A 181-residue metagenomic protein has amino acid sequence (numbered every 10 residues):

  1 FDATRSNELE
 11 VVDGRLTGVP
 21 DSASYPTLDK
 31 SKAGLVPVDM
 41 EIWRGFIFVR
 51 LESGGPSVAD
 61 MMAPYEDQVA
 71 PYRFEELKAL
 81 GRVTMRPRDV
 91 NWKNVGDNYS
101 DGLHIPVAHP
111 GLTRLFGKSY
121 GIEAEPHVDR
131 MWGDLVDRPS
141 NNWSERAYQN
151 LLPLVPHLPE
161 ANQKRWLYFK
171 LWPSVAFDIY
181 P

Functional and structural regions predicted by a protein language model:
F1-S53, A59-E66: Rieske [2Fe-2S] iron-sulfur-binding domain
D39-I42, F46-P181: C-terminal catalytic domain of Rieske-type non-heme iron oxygenases
